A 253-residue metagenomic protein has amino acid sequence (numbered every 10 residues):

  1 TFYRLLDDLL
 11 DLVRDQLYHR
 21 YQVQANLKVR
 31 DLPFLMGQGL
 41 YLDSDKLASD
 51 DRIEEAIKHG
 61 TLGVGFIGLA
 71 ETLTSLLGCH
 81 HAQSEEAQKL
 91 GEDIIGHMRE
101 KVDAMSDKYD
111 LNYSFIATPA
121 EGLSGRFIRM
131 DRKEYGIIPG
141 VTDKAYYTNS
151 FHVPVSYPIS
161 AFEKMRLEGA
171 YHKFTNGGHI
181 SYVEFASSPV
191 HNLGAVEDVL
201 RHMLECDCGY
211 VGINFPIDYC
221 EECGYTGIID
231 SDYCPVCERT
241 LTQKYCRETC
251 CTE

Functional and structural regions predicted by a protein language model:
T1-E253: Long, C-terminal-biased catalytic regions of enzyme "large/alpha" subunits
